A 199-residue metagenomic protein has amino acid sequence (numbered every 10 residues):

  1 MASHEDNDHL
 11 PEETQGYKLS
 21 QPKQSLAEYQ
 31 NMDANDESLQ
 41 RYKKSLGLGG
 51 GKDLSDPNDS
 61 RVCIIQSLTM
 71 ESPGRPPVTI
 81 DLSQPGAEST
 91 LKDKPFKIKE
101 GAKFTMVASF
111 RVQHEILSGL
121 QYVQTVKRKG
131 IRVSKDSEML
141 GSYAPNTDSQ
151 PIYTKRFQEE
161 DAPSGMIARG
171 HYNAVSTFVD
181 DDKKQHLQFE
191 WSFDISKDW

Functional and structural regions predicted by a protein language model:
M1-P151, Q158-W199: N-terminal onset of structured domains
